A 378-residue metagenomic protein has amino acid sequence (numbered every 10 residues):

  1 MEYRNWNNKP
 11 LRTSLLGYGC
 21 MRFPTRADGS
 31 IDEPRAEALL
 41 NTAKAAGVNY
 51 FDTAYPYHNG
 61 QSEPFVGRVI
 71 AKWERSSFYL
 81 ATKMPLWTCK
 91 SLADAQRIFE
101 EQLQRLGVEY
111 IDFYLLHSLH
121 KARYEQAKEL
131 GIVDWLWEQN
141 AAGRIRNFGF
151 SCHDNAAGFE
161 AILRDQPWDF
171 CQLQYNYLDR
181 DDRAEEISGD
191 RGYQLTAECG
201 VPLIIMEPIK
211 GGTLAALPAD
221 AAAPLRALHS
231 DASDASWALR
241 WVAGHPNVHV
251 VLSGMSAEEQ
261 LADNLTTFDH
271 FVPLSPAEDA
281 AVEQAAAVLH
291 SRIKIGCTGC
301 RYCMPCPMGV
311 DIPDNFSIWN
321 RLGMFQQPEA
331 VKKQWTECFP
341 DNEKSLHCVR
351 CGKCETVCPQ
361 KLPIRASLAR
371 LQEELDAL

Functional and structural regions predicted by a protein language model:
M1-F78, W135: N-terminal binding-site loop/beta-alpha segment at the start of enzyme catalytic domains that lines or forms
W6, Y18, A43, F51 (+12 more regions): Conserved, mostly hydrophobic/aromatic
R22-P34, K83-A93, E125, A222-H229: Active-site mouth loops of central-metabolism enzymes
S30-A43, S91-L106, H153-I162, D234-L239: Short, acidic/polar
L103-Y124: Active-site groove signature of glycoside hydrolases
L119-T298, Y302-V310, D314-S317, Q326-V331 (+2 more regions): Beta/alpha (TIM)-barrel catalytic core signal, keyed to glycine-rich beta->alpha loops juxtaposed to Asp/Glu that bind
K294-V310, K344-K361: Local cysteine-cluster metal-coordination motifs and their immediate loop/turn environment, predominantly Fe-S cluster
F325-K353, A377-L378: Short Fe-S-cluster ligation motifs
